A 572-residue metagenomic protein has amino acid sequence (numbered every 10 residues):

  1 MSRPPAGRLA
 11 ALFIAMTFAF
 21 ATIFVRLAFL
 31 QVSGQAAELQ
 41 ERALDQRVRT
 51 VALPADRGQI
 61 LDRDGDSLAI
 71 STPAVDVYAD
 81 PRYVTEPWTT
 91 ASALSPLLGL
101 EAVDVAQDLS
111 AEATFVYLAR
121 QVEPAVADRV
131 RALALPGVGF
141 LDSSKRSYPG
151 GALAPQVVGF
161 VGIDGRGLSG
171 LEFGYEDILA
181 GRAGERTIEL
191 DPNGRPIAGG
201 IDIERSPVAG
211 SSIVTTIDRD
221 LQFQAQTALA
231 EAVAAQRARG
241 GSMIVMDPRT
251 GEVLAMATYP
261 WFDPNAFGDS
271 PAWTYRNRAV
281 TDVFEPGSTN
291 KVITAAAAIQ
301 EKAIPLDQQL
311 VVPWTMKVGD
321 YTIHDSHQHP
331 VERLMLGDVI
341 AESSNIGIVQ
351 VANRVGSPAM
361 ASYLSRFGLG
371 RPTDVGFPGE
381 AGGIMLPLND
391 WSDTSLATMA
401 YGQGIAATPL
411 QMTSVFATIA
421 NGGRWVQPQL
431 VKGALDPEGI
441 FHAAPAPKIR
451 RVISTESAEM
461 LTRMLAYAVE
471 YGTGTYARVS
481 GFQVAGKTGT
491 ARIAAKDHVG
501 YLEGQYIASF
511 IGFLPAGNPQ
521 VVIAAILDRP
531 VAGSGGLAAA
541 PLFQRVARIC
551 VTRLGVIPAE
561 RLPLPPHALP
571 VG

Functional and structural regions predicted by a protein language model:
M1-F267, G356-G370, G379, A477-S480 (+3 more regions): Periplasmic/cell-envelope proteins involved in peptidoglycan metabolism and beta-lactam response
A69, L190-D202, M243, D247-S288 (+4 more regions): Beta-lactam-recognizing serine transpeptidase/beta-lactamase-like catalytic domain environment
